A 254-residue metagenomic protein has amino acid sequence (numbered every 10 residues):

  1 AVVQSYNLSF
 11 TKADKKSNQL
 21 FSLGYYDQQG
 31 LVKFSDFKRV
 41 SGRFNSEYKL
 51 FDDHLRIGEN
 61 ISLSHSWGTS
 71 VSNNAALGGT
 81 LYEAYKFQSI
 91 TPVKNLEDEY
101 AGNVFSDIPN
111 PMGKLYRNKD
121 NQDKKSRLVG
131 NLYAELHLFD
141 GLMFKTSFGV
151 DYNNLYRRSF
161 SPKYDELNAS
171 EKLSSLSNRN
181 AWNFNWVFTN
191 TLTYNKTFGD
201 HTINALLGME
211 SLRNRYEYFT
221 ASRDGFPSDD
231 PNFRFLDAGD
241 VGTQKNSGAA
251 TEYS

Functional and structural regions predicted by a protein language model:
A1, L31-S35, S41-R127, S147-S254: Surface-exposed loop/interface segments of Gram-negative outer-membrane beta-barrel transport/assembly proteins
A1-S9, Q19-V32: Short strand-turn segments of transmembrane beta-barrel domains in outer membranes, especially the first one or two
Y6-K12, Y253-S254: Structured alpha-helical segments in the cores of large, soluble enzyme domains
S9, L20-S22, K145, N204-G208: Structured core elements
A13, S22-G24, F139, S147-G149: Acidic/polar N-terminal loop/beta-strand segments that form early-domain functional surfaces
A13-K16, L50-D52, L136-L142, K196-G199: Outer-membrane beta-barrel strand-turn architecture
G130: A cytosolic small-molecule/anion-sensing beta-strand core signal
